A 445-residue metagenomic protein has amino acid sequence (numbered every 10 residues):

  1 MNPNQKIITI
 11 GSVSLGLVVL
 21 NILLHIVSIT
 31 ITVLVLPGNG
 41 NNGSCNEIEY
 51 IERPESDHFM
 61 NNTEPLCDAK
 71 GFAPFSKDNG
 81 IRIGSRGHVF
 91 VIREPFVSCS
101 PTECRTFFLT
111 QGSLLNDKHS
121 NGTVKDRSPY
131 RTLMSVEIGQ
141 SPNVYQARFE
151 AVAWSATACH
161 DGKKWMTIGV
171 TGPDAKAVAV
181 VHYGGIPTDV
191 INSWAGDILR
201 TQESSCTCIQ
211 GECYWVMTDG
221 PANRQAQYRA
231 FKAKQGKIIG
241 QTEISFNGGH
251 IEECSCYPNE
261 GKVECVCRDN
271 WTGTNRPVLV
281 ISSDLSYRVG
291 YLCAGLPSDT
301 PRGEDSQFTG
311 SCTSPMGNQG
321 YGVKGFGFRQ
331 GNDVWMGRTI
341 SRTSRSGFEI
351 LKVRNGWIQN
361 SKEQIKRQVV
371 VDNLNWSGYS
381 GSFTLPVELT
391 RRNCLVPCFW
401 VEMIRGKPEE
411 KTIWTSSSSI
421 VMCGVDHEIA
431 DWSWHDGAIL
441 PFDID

Functional and structural regions predicted by a protein language model:
I8-V19, L23-N39: Alpha-helical transmembrane segments in eukaryotic/viral proteins
F75-S85, P142-R148, T188-G196, I239-S245 (+2 more regions): A short beta-strand motif characteristic of beta-propeller blades
D78-T110: Beta-strand-rich domains and repeat architectures in extracellular enzymes and scaffolds, especially beta-propellers
G87-V97, F149-C159, D197-C206, G248-C256 (+2 more regions): Repeated scaffold domains used in trafficking and secretory/extracellular systems, primarily beta-propellers
E103-F107, K163-T167, G211-W215, G261-C265 (+2 more regions): Entry beta-strands of beta-propeller and related beta-repeat scaffolds
F108-G112, T167-G172, V216-G220, V266-D269 (+3 more regions): Recurrent small/Gly-Pro-centered beta-turn motifs in extracellular repeat architectures
G112-L133, D174-V180, N223-A230, T272-I281 (+4 more regions): Structural motif
W400-E402, K411-D445: Blade-level signature of beta-propeller repeat domains, shared across WD40, Kelch, NHL, RCC1 and BNR/Asp-box propellers
